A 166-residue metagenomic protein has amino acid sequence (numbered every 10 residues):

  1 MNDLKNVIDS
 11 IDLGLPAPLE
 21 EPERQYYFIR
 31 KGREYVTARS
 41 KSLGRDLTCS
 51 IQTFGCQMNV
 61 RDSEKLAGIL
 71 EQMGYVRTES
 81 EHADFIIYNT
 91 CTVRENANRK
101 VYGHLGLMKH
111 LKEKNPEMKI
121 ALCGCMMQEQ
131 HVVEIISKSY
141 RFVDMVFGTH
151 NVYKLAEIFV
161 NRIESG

Functional and structural regions predicted by a protein language model:
N2-I158: Cofactor-cradling patches in redox/metallo enzymes
N161-G166: The C-terminal output helix
